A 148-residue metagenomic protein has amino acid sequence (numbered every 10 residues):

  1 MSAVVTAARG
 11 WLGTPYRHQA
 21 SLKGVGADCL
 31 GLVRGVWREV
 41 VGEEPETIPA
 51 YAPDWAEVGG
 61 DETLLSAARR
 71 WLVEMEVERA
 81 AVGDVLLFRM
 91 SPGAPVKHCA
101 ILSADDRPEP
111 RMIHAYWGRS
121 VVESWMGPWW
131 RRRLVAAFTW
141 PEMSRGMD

Functional and structural regions predicted by a protein language model:
M1-T14, W125-D148: Non-catalytic ligand/cofactor/substrate-binding and regulatory segments of enzyme domains
S2-V5, E46-V122: ...with weaker cross-activation on analogous glycine-rich loops/strands in unrelated enzymes
W11, W37, W71-E74, W130: Tryptophan-centered motif/residue detector
L12, W37-V41, A104: Hydrophobic/aromatic-lined pockets within catalytic cores
L12-R17, F88, W117, E142: A broad detector of the eukaryotic-type serine/threonine protein kinase catalytic domain
P15-G24, E74-M75: Short helix-to-loop capping/linker segments positioned immediately adjacent to catalytic or ligand/cofactor-binding
S21-V40: Active-site nucleophilic cysteine motif
K23, R107, R119, P141-S144: Residue-level detector of flexible, active-site-proximal loop/helix-junction positions within diverse enzyme catalytic
